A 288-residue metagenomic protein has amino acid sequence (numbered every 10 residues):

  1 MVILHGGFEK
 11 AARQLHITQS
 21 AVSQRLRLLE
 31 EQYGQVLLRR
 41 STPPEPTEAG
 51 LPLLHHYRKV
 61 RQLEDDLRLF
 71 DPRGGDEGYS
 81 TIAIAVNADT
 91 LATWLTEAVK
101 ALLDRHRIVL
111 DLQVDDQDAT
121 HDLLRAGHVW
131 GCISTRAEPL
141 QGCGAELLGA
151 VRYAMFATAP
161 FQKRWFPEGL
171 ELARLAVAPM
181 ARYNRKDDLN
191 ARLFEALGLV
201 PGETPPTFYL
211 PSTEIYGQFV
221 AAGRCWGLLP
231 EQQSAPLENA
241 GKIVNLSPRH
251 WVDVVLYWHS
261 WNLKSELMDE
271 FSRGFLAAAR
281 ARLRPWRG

Functional and structural regions predicted by a protein language model:
M1-H16: Short helix-boundary/capping micro-motifs
E30-E48: A short LG(V/I)-centered, amphipathic sequence patch enriched for acidic residue(s) preceding the LG motif
Q32-Y33, L53-G75: Alpha-helical linker/hinge and terminal dimerization helices associated with HTH transcriptional regulators
E77-L140: Central regulatory/effector-binding core of bacterial HTH transcription factors
A145-A181: Flexible hinge/capping segments at coil-to-helix
K163, A176-V200: Secondary-structure junction motif
V200-N245: Hydrophobic hinge/microswitch elements
V244-G288: A late-sequence structural motif
